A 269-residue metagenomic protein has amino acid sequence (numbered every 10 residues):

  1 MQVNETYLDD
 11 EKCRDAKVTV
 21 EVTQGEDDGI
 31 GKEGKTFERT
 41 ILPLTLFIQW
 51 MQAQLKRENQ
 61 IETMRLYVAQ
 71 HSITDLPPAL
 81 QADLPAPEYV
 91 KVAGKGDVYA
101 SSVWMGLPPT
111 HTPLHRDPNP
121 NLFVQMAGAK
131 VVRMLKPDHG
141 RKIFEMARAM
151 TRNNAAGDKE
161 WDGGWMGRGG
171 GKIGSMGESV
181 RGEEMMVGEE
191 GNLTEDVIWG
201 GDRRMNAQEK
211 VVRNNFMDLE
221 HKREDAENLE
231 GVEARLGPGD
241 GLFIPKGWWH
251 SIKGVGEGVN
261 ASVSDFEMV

Functional and structural regions predicted by a protein language model:
M1-F243, S251-V269: N-terminal accessory scaffold of Fe(II)-dependent oxygenases
